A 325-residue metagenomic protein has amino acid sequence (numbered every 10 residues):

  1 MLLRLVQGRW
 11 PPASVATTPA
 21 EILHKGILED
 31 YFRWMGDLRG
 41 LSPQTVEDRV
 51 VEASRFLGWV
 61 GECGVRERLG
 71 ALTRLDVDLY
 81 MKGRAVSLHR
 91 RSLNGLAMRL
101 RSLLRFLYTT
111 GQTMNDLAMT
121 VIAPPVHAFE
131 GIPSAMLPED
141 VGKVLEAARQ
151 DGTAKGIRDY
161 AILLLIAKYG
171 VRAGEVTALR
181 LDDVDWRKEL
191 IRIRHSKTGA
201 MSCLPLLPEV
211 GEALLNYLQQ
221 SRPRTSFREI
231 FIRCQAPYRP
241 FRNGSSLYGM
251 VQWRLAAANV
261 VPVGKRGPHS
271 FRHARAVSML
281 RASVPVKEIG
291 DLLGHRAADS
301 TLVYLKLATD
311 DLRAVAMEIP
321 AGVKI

Functional and structural regions predicted by a protein language model:
M1-I325: Conserved catalytic core of the tyrosine transesterase superfamily
